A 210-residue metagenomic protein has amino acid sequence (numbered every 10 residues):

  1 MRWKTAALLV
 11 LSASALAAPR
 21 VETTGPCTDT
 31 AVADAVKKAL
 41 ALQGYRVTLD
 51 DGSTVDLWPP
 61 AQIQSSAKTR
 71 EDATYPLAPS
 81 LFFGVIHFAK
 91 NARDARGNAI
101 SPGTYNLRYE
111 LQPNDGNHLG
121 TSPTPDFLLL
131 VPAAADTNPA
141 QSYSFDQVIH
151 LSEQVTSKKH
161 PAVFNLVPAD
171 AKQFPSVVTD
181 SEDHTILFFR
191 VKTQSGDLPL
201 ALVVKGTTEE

Functional and structural regions predicted by a protein language model:
M1-A7: Bacterial N-terminal signal peptides that target proteins for export
L9-A18: Hydrophobic h-region of N-terminal signal peptides that target proteins for export in Gram-negative bacteria
A18-T74, L130-E210: Primarily secretory-pathway and cell-envelope proteins
T69-Y75, L81-N91: N-terminal post-signal-peptidase region of extra-cytosolic proteins
P76, N117-T121: Short consensus segments that form the blades of beta-propeller domains, in both extracellular/periplasmic
I100, G120-L129: Mature extracellular/secreted ectodomains of secretory-pathway proteins
G103-E110: A short tyrosine-centered beta-strand micro-motif
